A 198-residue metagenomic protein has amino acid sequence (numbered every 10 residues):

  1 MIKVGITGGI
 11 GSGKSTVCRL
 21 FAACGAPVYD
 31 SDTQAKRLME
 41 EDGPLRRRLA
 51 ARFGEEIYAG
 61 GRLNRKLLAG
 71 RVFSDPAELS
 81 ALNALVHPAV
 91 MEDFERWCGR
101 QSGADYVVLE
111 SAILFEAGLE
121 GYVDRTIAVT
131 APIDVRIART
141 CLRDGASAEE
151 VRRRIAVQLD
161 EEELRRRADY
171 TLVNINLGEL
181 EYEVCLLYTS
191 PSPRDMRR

Functional and structural regions predicted by a protein language model:
I6: Hydrophobic anchor at the beta1->P-loop junction of P-loop NTPases
G9: P-loop (Walker A) phosphate-binding loop of NTP-binding proteins
S12: ATP-binding Walker
S15: Walker A/P-loop
T33-Y106: ATP-dependent small-molecule kinase phosphotransfer cores that center on conserved nucleotide phosphate-binding segments
R96-Y106, E120-V129, I133-A146, A156 (+1 more regions): NTP-dependent small-molecule kinase module
Y188-R198: Single conserved hydrophobic/aromatic residue that forms the stacking wall/gate of nucleotide- or nucleobase-binding
